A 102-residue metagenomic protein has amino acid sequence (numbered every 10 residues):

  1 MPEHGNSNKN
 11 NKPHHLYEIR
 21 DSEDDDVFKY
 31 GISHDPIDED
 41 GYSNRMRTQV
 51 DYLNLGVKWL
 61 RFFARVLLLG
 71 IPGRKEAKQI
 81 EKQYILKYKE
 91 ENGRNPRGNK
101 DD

Functional and structural regions predicted by a protein language model:
M1-Q83, K100-D102: GIY-YIG nuclease catalytic motif and its immediate N-terminal context
Q83-N95: Short arginine-rich
